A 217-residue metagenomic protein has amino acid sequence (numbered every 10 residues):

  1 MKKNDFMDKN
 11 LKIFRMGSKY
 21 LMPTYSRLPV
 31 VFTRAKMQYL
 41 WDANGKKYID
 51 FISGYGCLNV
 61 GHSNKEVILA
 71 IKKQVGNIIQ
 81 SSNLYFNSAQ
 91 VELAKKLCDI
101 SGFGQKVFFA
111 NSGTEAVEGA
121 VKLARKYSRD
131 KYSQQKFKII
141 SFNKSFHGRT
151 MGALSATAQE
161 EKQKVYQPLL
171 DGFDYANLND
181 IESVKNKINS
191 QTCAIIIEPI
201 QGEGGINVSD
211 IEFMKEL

Functional and structural regions predicted by a protein language model:
K2-K36: Active-site-adjacent loop/helix segments that line or gate small-molecule/cofactor pockets in enzymes
K19, K47-Q134: Glycine-rich loop-to-alpha-helix module at the N-terminal edge of alpha/beta enzyme cores
P29-I52: Active-site and channel-lining beta-strand-loop segments that bind or position nucleotide-derived/phosphorylated
I49-I52, A194-Q201: Short beta-strands and strand-loop turn motifs
K95-A194: PLP-dependent aspartate aminotransferase-fold enzymes
I200-L217: Active-site core of PLP-dependent enzymes with the aminotransferase class I/II
